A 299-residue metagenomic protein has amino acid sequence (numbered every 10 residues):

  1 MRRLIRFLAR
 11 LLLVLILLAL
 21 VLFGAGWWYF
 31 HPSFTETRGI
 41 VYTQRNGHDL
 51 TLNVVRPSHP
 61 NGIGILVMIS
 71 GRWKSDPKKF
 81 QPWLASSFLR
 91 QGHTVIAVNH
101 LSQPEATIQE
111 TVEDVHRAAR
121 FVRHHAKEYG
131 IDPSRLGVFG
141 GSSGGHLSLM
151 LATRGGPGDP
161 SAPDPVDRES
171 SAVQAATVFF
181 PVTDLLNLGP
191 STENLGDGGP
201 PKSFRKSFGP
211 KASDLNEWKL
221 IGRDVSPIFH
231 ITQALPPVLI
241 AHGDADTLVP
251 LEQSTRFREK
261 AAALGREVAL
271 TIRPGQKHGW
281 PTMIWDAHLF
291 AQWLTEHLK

Functional and structural regions predicted by a protein language model:
F23-H59: N-terminal cap/lid segment of alpha/beta-hydrolase-fold proteins
N61-R72: Short beta-strand element of the alpha/beta-hydrolase
D76-K79, L84, I96-P133, W280-W285: Catalytic nucleophile-loop/oxyanion-hole region of alpha/beta-hydrolase and closely related hydrolase-like folds
R120-T192: Primarily recognizes the serine-hydrolase "nucleophile elbow" in alpha/beta-hydrolase and SGNH/GDSL folds
A152, L188-H230, P236: Mobile cap/lid helix-loop segments that gate and shape the active-site cleft of serine hydrolases
A234, I240-H242, D246: Short beta-strand/loop motif that positions the catalytic acidic residue of the alpha/beta-hydrolase fold
T247-R256: Conserved alpha/beta-hydrolase "acid-adjacent" motif
I284-K299: Catalytic active-site module of serine/aspartate enzymes centered on a nucleophile-bearing elbow/loop
